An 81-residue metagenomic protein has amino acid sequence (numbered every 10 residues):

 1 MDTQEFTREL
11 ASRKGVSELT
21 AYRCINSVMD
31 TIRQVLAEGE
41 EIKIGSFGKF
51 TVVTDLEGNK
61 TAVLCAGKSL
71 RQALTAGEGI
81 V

Functional and structural regions predicted by a protein language model:
M1-V81: Strongly charged
